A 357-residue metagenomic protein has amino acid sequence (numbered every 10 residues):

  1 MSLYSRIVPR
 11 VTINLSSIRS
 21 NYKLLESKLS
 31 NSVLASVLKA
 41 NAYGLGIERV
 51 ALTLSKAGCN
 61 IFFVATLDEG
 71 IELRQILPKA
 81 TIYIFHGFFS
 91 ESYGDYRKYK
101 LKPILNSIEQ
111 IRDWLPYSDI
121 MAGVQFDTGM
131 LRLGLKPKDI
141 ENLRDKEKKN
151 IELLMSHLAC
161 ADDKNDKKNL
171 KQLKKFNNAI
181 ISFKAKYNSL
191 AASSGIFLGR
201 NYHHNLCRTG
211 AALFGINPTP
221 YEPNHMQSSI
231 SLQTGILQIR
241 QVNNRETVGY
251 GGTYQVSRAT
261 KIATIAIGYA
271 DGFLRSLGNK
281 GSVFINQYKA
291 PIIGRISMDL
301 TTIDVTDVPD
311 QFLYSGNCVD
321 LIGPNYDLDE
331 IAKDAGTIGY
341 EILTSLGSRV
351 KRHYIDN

Functional and structural regions predicted by a protein language model:
S2-R19, E69, F88-S90, N106-D113 (+3 more regions): Active-site anion/phosphate-binding pocket segments in diverse small-molecule metabolic enzymes
Y4-S5, P9-T12, S17-S20, S30-A179 (+2 more regions): Active-site-proximal beta-alpha core segment in soluble small-molecule metabolic enzymes
E26: N-terminal nucleotide-binding beta1-loop-alpha1 segment
